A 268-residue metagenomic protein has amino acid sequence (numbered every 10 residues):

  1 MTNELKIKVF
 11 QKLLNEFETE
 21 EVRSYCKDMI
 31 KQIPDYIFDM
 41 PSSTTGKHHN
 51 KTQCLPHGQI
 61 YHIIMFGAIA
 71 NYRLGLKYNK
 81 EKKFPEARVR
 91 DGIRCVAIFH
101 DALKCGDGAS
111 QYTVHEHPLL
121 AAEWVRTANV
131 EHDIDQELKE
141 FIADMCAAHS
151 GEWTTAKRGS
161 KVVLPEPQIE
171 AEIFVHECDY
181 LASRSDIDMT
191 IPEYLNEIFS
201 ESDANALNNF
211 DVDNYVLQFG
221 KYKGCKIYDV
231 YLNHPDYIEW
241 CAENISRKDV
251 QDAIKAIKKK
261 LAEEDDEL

Functional and structural regions predicted by a protein language model:
M1-A109: Acidic/His-rich, divalent-metal-binding segments that scaffold phosphate/diphosphate chemistry
T2-I7, H115-L120, Q218, Y231-L232: Short acidic alpha-helix initiation/capping motifs at coil-to-helix transition points, especially at protein N-termini
Q32, H149-W153, D236, K260: A short structural micro-motif
H49-Q59, N79-Y194: Divalent metal-dependent catalytic cores for phosphoryl transfer on phosphate-bearing substrates
I63-N71, L120-V125, Y237, L261: Amphipathic alpha-helices of TPR/Sel1-like and other helical repeat/solenoid scaffolds
I69, A148, I173-Y180, C225 (+1 more regions): Short, hydrophobic/amphipathic alpha-helical patches that form generic packing surfaces within helical domains
N196-S200: Long, compositionally biased low-complexity regions that are usually intrinsically disordered and enriched
E201-L268: DEDD superfamily 3′-5′ metal-dependent exonuclease/proofreading module
